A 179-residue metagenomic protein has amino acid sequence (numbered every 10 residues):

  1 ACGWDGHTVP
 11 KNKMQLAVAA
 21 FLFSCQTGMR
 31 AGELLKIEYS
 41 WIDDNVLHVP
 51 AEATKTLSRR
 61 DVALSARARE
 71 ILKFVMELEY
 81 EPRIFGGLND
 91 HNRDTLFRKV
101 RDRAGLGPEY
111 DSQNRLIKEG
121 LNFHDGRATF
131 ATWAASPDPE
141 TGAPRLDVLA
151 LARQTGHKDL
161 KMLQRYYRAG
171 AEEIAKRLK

Functional and structural regions predicted by a protein language model:
A1-A31, L35, K55, L78-E79 (+3 more regions): Basic, Lys/Arg- and aromatic-enriched nucleic-acid-binding interface segment
A1-W4, T27-F74: Conserved tyrosine-mediated DNA breakage-rejoining catalytic core shared by Y-recombinases
C2-G6, S65-K118, F130, P137: Active-site/catalytic core of tyrosine-dependent DNA strand-transfer enzymes
V9-M14, F23, N89, R115 (+4 more regions): Residue-level marker of regulatory loop/turn positions in helix-turn-helix DNA-binding domains and in histidine
L34, F97, F123-P144, L151-A152 (+1 more regions): Short, basic/aromatic-rich helical patch in the C-terminal catalytic core of site-specific tyrosine
S40-V46, E140-R165: Short, polar N-cap/turn motifs at the start of nucleic acid-interacting alpha helices
W41, E79, D138, K158 (+1 more regions): The DNA-recognition helices of helix-turn-helix-type DNA-binding domains
A51-T56, R69, D90-H91, V148 (+1 more regions): Catalytic-site neighborhood detector that most strongly recognizes the C-terminal catalytic loop/helix of tyrosine
